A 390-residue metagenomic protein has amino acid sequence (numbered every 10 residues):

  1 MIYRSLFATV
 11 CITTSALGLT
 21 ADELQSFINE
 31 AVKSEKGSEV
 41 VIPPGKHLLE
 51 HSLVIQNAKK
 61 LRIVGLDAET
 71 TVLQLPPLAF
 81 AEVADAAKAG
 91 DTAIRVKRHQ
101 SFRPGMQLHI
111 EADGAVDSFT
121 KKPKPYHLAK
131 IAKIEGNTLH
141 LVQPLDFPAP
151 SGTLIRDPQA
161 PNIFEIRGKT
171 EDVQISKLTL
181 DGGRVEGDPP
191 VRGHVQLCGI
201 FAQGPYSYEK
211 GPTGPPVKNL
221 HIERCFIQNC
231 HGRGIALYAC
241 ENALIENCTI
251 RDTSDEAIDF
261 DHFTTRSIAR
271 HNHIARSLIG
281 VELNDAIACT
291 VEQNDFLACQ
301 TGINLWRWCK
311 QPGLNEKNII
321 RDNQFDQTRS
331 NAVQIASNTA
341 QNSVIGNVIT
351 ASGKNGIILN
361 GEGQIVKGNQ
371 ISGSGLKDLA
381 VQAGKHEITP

Functional and structural regions predicted by a protein language model:
V10-G18: Hydrophobic h-region of N-terminal signal peptides that target proteins for export in Gram-negative bacteria
A21-D22, K60-K97, L141-Q196: Right-handed parallel beta-helix/beta-spiral solenoid domain characteristic of secreted/periplasmic
D22-N29, K36-L61, L66-L78, D113-A115 (+4 more regions): N-terminal extracellular ligand-recognition/capping segment immediately after the signal peptide
S38, G45, H51, K59-L61 (+22 more regions): The right-handed parallel beta-helix/beta-solenoid scaffold, focusing on the short coil/turn and N-cap positions
L49-S52, Q74-P76, R184-V191, L197-C198 (+7 more regions): Short glycine/acidic-rich loop motifs that flank beta-strands on beta-rich extracellular proteins
R95-D146, D157: Ser/Thr/Gly-rich low-complexity blocks that favor extended beta-strand/coil architectures
V173-E256: Alpha-solenoid helical-repeat scaffolds
